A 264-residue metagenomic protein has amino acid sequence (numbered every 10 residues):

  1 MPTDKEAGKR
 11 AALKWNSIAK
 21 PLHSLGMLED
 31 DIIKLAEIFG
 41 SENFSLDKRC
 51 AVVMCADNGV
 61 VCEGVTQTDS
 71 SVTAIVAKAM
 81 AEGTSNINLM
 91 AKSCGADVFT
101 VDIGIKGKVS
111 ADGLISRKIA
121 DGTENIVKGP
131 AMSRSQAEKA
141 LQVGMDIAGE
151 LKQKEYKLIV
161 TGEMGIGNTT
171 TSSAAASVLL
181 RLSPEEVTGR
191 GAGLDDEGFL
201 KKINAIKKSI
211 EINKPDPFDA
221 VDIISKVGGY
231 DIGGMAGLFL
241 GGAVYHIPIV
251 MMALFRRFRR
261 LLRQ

Functional and structural regions predicted by a protein language model:
M1-Q264: N-terminal loops that bind phosphate or other acidic moieties and the adjacent beta-alpha structural core
